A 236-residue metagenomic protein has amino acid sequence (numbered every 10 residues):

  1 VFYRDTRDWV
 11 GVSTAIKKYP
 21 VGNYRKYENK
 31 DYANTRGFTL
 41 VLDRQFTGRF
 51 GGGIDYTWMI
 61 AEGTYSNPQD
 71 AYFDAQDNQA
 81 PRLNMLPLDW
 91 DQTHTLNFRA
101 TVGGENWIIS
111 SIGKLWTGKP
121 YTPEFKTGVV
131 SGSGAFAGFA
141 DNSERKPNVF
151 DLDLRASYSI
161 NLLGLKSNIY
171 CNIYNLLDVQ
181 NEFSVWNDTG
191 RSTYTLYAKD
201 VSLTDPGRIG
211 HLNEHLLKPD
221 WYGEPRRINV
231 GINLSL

Functional and structural regions predicted by a protein language model:
F2-T6, V10, G22-F125: Gram-negative outer-membrane beta-barrel transporters
V12-Y27, G63-M85, F125-F139, N187-L216: Solvent-exposed loop segments that connect transmembrane elements
E28-N29, N97, N142, N175 (+1 more regions): Asparagine-centered polar/low-complexity signal
K30-N34, L88-T93, N142-F150, D220-E224: Short sequence motifs at beta-strands and strand-loop junctions characteristic of Gram-negative outer-membrane
F38, L96, L152-D153, I228: Alpha-helical packing segments of well-folded alpha/beta enzyme cores
I60, G113-S133, P147-D151, Y158-L236: C-terminal beta-signal and adjacent terminal beta-strands/loops of Gram-negative outer-membrane beta-barrel proteins
F139-N142, I232: A ubiquitous short alpha-helical element
